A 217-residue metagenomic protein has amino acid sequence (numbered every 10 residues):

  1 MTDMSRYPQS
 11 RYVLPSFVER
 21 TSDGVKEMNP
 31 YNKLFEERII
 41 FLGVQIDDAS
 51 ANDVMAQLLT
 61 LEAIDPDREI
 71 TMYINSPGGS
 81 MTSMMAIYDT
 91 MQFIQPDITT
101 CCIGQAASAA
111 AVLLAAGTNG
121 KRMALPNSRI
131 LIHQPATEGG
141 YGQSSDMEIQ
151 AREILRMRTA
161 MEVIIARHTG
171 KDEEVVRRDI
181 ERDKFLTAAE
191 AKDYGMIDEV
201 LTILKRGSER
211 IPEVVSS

Functional and structural regions predicted by a protein language model:
M1-A109, A116-S217: N-terminal organellar transit peptides
